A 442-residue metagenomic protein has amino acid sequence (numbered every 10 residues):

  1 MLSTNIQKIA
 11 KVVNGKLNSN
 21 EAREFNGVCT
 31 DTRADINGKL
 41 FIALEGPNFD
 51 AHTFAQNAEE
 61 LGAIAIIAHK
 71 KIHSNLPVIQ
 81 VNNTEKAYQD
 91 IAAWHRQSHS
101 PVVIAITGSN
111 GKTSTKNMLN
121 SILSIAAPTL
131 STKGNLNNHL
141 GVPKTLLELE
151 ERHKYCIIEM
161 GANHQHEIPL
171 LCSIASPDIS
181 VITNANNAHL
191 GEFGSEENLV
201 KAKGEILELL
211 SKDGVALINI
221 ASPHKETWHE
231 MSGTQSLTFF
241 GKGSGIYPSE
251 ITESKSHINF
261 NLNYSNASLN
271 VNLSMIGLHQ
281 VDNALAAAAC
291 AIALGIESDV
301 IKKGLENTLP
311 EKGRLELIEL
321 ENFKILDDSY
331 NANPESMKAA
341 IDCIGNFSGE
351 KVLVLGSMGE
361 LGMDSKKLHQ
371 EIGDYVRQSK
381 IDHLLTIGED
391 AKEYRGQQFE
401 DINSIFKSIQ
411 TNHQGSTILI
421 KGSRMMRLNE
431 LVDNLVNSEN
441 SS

Functional and structural regions predicted by a protein language model:
M1-D90, W94, G345-G349, D374-E389 (+1 more regions): N-terminal leader/targeting and accessory segments in enzymes
Q7-K11, A87-I220, H224-G233, A291 (+1 more regions): Phosphate-binding loop of NTP-binding sites
I9, K39, A58, I91 (+13 more regions): Residue-level signal for inorganic ion chemistry
N48, E311, S329, N333-Q398 (+2 more regions): Active-site beta-alpha connecting loops in nucleotide-dependent enzymes
A68-L76, I179-I325, G349, D374-H383 (+2 more regions): Acidic, Mg2+-coordinating active-site environments of NTP-dependent enzymes
I106, K312-R314, M425, N429-L431: ATP-dependent carboxylate/acyl-activation modules
S173, I405-N412: Short amphipathic alpha-helix with an adjacent loop that forms part of the alpha/beta core around
